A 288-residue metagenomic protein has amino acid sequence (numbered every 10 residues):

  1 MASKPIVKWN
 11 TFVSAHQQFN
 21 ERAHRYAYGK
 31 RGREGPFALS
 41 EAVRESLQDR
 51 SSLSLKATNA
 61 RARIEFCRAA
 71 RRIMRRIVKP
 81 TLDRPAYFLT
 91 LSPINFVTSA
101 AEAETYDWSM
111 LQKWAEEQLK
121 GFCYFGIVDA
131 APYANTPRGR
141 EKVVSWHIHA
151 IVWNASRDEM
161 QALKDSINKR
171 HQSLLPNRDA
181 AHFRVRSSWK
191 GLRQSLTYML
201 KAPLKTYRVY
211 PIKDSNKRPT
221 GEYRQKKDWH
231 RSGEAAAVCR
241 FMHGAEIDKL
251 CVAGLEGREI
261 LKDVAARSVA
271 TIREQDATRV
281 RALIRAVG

Functional and structural regions predicted by a protein language model:
M1-V144, N154-G288: Right-hand nucleic-acid polymerase module
H147: Acceptor-substrate binding/catalytic loop of class I
